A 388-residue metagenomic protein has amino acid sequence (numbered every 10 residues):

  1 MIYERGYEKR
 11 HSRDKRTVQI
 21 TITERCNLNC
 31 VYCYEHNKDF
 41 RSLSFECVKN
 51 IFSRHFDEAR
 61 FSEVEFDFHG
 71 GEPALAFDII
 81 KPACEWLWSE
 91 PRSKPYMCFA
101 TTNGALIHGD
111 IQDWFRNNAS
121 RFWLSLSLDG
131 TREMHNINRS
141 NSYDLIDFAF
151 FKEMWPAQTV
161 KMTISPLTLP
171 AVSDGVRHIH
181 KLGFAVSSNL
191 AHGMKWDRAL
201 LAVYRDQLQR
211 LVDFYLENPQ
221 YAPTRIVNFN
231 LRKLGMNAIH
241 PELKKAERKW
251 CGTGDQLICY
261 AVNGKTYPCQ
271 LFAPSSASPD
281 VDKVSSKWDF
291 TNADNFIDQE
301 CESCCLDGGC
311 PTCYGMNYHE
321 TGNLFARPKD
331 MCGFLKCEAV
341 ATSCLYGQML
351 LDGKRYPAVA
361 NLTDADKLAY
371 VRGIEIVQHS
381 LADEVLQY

Functional and structural regions predicted by a protein language model:
M1-R16, L28-Y32, L216, V385-Y388: Flexible, acidic/Gly-rich N-terminal and inter-domain linker regions that tether and position cofactor-handling modules
M1-Y7, E302-Y388: Radical SAM enzyme core and accessory elements
R10-E46: Canonical Radical SAM [4Fe-4S] cluster-binding loop centered on the CxxxCxxC motif and its immediate flanking residues
C26, C30-C33, C251, C269 (+3 more regions): Short cysteine clusters
Y32, H36-D39, L257, S275 (+3 more regions): Secreted/processed peptides and extracellular or luminal domains of membrane proteins
F52-D67, A76-R198: Radical SAM/AdoMet-radical enzyme domain recognition
E133-T266, P274-A277: Radical SAM enzyme [4Fe-4S]-AdoMet core and its adjacent flexible, acidic and glycine-rich loops/tails across
D206-I239, K265-T312, H319, F325 (+1 more regions): C-terminal accessory region of radical SAM enzymes
